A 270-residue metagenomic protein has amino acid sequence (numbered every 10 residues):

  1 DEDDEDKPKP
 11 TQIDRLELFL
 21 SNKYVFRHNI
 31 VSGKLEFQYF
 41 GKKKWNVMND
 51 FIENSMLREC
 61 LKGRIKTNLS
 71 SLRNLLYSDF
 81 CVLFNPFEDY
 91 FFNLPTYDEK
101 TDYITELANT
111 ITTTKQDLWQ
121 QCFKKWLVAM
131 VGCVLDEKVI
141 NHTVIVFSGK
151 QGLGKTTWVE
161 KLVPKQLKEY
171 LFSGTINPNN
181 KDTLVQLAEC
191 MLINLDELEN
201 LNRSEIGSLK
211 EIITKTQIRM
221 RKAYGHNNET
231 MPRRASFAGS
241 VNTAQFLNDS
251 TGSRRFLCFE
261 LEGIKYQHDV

Functional and structural regions predicted by a protein language model:
D1-Y103, D117-L118: N-terminal nucleic-acid engagement/recognition segments and initiation subdomains in replication, restriction
S78-A188: P-loop NTPase catalytic core of nucleic-acid-dependent motor ATPases
T114-Q116, G263-V270: Short, polar/flexible loop-turn hinges at active-site or ligand-entry regions and domain interfaces
T183-A188, K222-S240: AAA+/SF3 P-loop NTPase mechanochemical coupling elements
E189-M191, T216, R233-S236, T251-L257: Short glycine-/polar-rich loops that comprise or flank the Walker A/P-loop and associated switch/sensor motifs
M191-T214, L247-S253: Conserved AAA+/SF3 P-loop NTPase catalytic/coupling segment centered on the Walker-B
I206-E229: Conserved catalytic/switch belt of AAA+ P-loop NTPases
L247-Y266: A short helix-turn-beta junction within AAA+ P-loop NTPase domains corresponding to the substrate/partner-engaging
